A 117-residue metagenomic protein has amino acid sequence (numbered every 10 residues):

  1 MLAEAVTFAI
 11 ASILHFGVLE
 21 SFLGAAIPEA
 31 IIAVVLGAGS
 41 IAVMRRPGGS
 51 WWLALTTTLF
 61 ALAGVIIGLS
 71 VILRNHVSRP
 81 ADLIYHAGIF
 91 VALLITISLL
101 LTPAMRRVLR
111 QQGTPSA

Functional and structural regions predicted by a protein language model:
M1-A117: Topology signature of small-to-medium multi-pass alpha-helical membrane proteins
